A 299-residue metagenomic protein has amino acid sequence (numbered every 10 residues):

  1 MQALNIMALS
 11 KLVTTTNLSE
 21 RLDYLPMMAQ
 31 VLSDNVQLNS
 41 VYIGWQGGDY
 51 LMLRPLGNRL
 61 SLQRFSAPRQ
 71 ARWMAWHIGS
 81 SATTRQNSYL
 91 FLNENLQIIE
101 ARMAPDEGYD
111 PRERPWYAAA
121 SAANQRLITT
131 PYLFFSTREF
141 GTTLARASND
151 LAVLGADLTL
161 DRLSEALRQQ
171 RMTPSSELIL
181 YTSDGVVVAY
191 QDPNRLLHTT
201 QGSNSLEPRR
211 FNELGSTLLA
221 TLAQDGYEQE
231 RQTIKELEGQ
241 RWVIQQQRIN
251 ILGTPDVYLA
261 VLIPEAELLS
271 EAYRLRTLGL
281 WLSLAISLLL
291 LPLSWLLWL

Functional and structural regions predicted by a protein language model:
M1-S40, G48, Q125-R126, F140-T142: Juxtamembrane extracytoplasmic/periplasmic/luminal helical "stalk" adjacent to the first N-terminal
Q2-A3, S33-D49, F65-N95, S121-R126 (+2 more regions): Short N-terminal helix-loop-first-beta-strand/juxtamembrane motif that initiates sensory/input modules
D23-N35, A119, L133, V153-E207 (+1 more regions): Solvent-exposed, extracytoplasmic
S40-Y42, Y50-R54, R112-A119, L127-I128 (+4 more regions): Tryptophan-centric aromatic hotspots in well-structured domains and transmembrane helices
L60-Q70, E100-Y109, L196-L206: Allosteric regulatory "coupling" segments in signal-transduction proteins
A71-M74, I78-D161: Extracytoplasmic/periplasmic ligand-binding sensor regions of membrane-associated signaling proteins
E139, A145-A152, A156, L163 (+1 more regions): Extracellular/periplasmic juxtamembrane segments that couple receptor/chemosensory ectodomains to their
L282, I286-L299: Cytosolic-side ends of inner-membrane transmembrane helices, especially those that anchor bacterial signal-transduction
